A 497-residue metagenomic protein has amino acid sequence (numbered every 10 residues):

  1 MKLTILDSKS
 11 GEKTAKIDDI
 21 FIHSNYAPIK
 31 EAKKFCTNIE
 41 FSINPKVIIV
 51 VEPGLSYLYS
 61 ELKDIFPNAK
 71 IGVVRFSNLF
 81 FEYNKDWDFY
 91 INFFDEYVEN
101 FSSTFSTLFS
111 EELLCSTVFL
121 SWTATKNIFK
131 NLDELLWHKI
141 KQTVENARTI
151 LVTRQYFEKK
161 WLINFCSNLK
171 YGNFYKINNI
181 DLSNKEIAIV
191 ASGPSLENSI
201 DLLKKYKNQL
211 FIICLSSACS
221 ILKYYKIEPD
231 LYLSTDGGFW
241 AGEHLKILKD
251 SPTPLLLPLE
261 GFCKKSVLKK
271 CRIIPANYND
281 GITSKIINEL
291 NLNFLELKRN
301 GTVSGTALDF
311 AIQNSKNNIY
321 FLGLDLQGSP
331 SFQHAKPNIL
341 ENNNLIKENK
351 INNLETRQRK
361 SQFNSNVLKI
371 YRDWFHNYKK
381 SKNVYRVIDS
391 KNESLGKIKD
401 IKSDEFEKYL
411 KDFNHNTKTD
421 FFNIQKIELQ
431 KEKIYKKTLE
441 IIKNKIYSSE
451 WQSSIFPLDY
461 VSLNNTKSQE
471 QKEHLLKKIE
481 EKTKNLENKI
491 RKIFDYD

Functional and structural regions predicted by a protein language model:
M1-V190, P194-F211, S220, Y224 (+6 more regions): N-terminal donor/sugar-recognition subdomains of glycan-related enzymes, prototypically the membrane-proximal stem
V74-F76, E96, L215, T235 (+4 more regions): Generic beta-sheet signal
S199-L202, S234, V267-L268, K285-I287 (+2 more regions): A short secondary-structure junction signal
L210-F211, L231, T235, N293-T302 (+1 more regions): Long alpha-helical, hydrophobic tracts
I212-A218, L255, A307: Extended, hydrophobic alpha-helical segments in both membrane/secreted and soluble proteins
C219, I227-D236, N314-A335, I490: Glycine-rich phosphate/pyrophosphate-binding loops and their adjacent beta-strand/loop elements at enzyme active sites
K264-L326: Active-site/ligand-binding-proximal alpha/beta "capping" segment
S331-R359: Active-site phosphate/oxyanion-binding loops
